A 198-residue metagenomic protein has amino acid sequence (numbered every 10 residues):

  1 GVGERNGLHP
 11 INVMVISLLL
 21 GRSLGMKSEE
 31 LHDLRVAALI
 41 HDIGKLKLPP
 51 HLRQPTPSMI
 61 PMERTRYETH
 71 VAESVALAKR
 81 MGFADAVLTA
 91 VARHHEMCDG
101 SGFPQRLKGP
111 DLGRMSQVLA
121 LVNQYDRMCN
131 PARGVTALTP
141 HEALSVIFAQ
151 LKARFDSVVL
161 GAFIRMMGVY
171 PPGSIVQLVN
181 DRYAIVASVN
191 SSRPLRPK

Functional and structural regions predicted by a protein language model:
G1-K198: Histidine- and acidic-residue-rich, metal-dependent catalytic cores
